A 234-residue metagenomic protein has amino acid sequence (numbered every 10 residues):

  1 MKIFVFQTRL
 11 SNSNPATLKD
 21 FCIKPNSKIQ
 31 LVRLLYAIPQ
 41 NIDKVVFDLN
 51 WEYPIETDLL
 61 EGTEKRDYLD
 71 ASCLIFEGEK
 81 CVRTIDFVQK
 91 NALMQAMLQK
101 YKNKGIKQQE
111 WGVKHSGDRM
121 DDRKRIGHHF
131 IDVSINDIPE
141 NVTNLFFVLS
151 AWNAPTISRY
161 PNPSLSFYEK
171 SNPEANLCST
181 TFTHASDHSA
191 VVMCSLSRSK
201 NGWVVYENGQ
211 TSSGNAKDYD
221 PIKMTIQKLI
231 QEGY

Functional and structural regions predicted by a protein language model:
M1-F21: Short acidic beta-strand-loop surface patches of small beta-rich interaction domains
F21, S27, R33-Y234: Intrinsic-disorder/low-complexity signal
